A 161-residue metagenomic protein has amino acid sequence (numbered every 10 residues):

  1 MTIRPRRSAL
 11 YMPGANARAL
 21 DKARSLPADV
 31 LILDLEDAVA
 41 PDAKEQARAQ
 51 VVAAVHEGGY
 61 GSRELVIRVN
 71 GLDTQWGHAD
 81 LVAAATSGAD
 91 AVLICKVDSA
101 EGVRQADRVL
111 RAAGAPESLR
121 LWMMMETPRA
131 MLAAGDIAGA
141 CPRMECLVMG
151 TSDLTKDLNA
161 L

Functional and structural regions predicted by a protein language model:
T2-L161: Conserved alpha/beta-domain cores
